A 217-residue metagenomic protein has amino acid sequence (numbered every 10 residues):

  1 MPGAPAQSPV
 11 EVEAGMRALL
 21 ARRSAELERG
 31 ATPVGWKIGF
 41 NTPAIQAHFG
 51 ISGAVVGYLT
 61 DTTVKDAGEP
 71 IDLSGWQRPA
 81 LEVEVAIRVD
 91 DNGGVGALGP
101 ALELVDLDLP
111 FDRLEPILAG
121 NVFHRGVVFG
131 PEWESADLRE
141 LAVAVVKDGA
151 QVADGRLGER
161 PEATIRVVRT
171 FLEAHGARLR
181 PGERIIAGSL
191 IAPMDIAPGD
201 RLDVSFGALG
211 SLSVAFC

Functional and structural regions predicted by a protein language model:
M1-T170, A174, D195-R201, L209-C217: Catalytic-core "active-site belt" of small-molecule-metabolizing enzymes, emphasizing His/Asp/Glu-rich regions
L179-I191, I196: Conserved metal-binding segment of the jelly-roll/cupin
I185, L202-D203: Conserved catalytic-core segments centered on acid/base and nucleophilic motifs
